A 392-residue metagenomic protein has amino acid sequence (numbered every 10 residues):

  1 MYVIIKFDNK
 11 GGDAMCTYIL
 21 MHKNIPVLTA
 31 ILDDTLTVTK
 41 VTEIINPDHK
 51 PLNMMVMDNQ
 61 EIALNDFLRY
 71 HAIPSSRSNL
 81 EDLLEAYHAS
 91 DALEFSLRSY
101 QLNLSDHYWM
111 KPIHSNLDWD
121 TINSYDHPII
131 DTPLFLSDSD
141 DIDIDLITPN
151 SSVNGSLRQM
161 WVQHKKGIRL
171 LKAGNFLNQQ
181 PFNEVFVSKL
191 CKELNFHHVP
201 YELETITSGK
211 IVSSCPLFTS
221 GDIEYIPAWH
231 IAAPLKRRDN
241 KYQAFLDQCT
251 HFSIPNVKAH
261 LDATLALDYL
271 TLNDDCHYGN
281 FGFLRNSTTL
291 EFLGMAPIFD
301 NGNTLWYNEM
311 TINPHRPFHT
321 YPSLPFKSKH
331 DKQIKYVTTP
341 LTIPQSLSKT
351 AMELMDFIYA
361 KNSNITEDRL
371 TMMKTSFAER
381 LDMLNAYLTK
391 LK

Functional and structural regions predicted by a protein language model:
Y2-A266, L270-L272, L284-K392: Phosphate/dinucleotide-binding and metal-coordinating scaffold of catalytic cores in nucleotide-dependent enzymes
N273, Y278: Catalytic-loop of the protein kinase fold
